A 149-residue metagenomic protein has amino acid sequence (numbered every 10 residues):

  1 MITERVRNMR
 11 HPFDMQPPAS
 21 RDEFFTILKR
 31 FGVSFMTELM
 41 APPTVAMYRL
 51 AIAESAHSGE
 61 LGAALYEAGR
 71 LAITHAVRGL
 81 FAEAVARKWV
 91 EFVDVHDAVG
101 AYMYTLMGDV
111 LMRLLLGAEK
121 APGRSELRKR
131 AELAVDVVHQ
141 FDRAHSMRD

Functional and structural regions predicted by a protein language model:
I2-Y48, V95-Y102: Hydrophobic alpha-helical connector segments
E4-P12, P42, S58, L80 (+4 more regions): A short secondary-structure junction motif
F13, L61-A64, R113-A118: Short acidic, glycine/proline-rich loop/turn micro-motifs
T26, T37-A46, L50, E60-A86 (+2 more regions): Amphipathic alpha-helical packing segments from all-alpha helical-bundle domains
R30, S34, H75, G79-R87 (+2 more regions): C-terminal peripheral helix-coil segments that are non-catalytic and often amphipathic
